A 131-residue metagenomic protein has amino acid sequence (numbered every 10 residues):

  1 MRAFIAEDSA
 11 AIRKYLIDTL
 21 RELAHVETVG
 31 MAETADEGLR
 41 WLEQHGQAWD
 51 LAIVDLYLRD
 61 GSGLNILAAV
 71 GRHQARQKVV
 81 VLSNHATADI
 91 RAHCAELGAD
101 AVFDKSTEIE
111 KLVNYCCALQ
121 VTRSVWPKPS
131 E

Functional and structural regions predicted by a protein language model:
E7: Conserved acidic carboxylate
A10-G30: Two-component/phosphorelay signaling modules centered on CheY-like receiver
M31-L51: Acidic, metal-coordinating helix/loop segments flanking the phosphotransfer/catalytic sites of two-component signaling
D55-L56, S83: Active-site residues of response regulator receiver
R59: The feature encodes the CheY-like receiver
L64-A75: Short amphipathic alpha-helix used as the core "switch/output" element in two-component signaling
N65, A86-F103, T107: Alpha4 helix (beta4-alpha4-beta5 surface) of REC/receiver domains from two-component response regulators
R76-A86: A short, hydrophobic beta-strand element within the central beta-sheet of small alpha/beta folds
